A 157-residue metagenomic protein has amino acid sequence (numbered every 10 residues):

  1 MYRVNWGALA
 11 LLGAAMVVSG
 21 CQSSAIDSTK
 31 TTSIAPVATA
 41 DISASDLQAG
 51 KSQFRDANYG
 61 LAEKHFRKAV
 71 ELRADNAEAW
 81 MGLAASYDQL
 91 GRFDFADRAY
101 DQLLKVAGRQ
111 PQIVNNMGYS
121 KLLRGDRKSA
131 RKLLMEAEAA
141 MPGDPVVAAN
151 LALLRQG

Functional and structural regions predicted by a protein language model:
A15-D41: Bacterial Sec signal peptide processing site at the extreme N-terminus
A38, L72, K105-A107, A139-M141 (+1 more regions): Structural marker of alpha-solenoid helical repeat scaffolds
